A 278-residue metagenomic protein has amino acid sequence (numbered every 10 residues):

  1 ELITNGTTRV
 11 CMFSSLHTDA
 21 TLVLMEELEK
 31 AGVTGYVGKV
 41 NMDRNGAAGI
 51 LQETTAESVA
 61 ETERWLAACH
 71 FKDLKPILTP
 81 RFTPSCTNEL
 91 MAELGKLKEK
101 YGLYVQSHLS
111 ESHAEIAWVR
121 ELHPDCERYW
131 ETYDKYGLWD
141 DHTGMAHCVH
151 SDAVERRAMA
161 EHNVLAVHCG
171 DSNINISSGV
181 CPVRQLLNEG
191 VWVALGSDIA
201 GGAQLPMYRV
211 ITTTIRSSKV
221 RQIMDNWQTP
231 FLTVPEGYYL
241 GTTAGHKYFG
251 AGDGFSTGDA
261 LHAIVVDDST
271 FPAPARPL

Functional and structural regions predicted by a protein language model:
G6, L28, L78, H108 (+8 more regions): Divalent metal-coordination and catalytic microenvironments
T8-R9, W192: Short acidic/polar active-site loop segments enriched in Thr and Asp
D19-C148: Metal-coordinating catalytic core of metallo-dependent amide/deamination hydrolases
G32-T34, L97-Y104, L138-D141, A158-V167 (+2 more regions): Glycine-enriched alpha-helix->loop->beta-strand junction motifs that scaffold or abut catalytic
V105-A114, V167, I176-S178, L186-V210 (+1 more regions): Short acidic/histidine-rich active-site segments
V119-W130, K135, V180-P182, L187-N188 (+3 more regions): Active-site loop ensemble at the mouth of alpha/beta enzyme cores that anchors a bound cofactor
L240-K247, A251, T257-A263: Mid-to-C-terminal alpha-helical segments outside catalytic/metal-binding sites
A260-L278: C-terminal cap of metal-dependent C-N hydrolases
